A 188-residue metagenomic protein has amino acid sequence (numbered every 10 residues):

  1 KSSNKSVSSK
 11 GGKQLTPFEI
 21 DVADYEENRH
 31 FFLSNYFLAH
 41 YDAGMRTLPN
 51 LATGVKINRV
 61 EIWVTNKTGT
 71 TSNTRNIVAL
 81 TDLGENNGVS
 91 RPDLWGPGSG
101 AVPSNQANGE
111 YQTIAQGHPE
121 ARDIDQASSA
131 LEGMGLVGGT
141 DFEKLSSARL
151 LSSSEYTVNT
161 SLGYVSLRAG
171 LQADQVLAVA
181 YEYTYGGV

Functional and structural regions predicted by a protein language model:
K1-V188: Surface-exposed, low-hydrophobicity segments enriched in Gly/Pro/acidic/Ser residues that characterize the mature
